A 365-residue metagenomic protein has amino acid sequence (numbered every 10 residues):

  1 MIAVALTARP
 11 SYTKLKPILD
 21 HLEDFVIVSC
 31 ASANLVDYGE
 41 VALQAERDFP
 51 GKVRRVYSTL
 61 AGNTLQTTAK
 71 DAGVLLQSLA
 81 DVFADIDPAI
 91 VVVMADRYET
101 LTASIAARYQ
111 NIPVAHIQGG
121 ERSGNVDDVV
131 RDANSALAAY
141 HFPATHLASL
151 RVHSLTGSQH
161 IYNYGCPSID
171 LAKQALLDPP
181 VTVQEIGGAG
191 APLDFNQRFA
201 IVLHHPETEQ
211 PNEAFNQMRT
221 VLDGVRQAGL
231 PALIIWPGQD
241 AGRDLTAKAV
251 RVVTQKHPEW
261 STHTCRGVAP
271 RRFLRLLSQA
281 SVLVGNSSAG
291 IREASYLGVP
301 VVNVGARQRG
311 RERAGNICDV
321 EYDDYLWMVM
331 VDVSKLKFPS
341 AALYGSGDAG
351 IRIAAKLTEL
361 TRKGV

Functional and structural regions predicted by a protein language model:
A5, Y12-L22, T59-H160, G165: Active-site and donor-binding regions of nucleotide-sugar-utilizing enzymes
D24, L222-P237: A conserved nucleotide-sugar
D24-T68, S78: Conserved nucleotide-sugar phosphate-binding/catalytic loop shared by glycosyltransferases and other
S32-D37, L137-N216: A nucleotide-sugar donor-handling region in carbohydrate enzymes
L75-L79, F83, S168, A172 (+1 more regions): Donor nucleotide-activated moiety binding/catalytic core segment of transferases that use nucleotide-activated donors
V92-M94, L101, H141, A269-R313: A donor-sugar binding/catalytic signature common to diverse glycosyltransferases and related nucleotide-sugar
S295-K337: Nucleotide-sugar donor-binding patch of glycosyltransferase catalytic domains
V331-V365: C-terminal amphipathic helix plus adjacent low-complexity, charged tail appended to glycosyltransferase catalytic
